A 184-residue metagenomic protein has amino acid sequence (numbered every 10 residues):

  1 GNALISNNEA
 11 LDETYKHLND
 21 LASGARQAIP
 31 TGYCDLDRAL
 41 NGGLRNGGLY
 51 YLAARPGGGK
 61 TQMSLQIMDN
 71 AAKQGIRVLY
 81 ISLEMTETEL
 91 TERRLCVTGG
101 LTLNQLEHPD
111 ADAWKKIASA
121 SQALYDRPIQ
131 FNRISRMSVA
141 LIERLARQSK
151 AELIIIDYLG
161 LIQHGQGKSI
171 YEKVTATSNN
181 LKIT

Functional and structural regions predicted by a protein language model:
N2-L101: The Walker A/P-loop phosphate-binding site
R38, Q62, N70-K150, H164: Cytosolic-facing regulatory segments adjacent to core modules
Y51, L153-I155: Structural motif
I67, I142, L181: Aromatic/hydrophobic pocket-lining residues that form π-stacking "cages" and hydrophobic walls in ligand
Y158: Walker B catalytic acidic pair
L161: Residues immediately C-terminal
G167-E172: Short glycine/threonine-rich loop-to-helix capping motif typified by GTGT followed within a few residues by an Asp-Pro
K173-T184: Substrate-engagement module of ASCE P-loop NTPases
